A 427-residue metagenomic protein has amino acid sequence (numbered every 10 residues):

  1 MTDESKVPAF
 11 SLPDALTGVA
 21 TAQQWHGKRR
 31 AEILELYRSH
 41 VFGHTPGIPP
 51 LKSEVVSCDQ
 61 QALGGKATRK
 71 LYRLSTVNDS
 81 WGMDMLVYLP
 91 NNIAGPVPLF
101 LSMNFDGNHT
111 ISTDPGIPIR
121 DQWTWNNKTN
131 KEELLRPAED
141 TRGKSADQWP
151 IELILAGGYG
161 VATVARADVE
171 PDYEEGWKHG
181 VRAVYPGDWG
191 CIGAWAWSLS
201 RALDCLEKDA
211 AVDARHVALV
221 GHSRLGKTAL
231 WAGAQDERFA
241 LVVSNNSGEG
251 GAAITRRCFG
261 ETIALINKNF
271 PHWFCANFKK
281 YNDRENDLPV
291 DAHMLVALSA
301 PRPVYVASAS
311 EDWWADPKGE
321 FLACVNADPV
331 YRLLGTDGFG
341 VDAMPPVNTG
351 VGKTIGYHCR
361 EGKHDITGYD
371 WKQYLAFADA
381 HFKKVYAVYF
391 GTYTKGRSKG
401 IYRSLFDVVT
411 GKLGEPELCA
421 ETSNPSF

Functional and structural regions predicted by a protein language model:
M1-P46, F377, V385-V388: N-terminal pre-domain segments of enzymes
M85-L86, G95-F105: Short beta-strand element of the alpha/beta-hydrolase
M103-R201, E207-K208, T255-R257: Cap/lid segment of the alpha/beta-hydrolase catalytic domain
R120, V408-E417: Beta-strand initiation motifs
V181, L241-L295, G319-V341: Mobile cap/lid helix-loop segments that gate and shape the active-site cleft of serine hydrolases
R201-E261, L265, N269, R284-E285: Primarily recognizes the serine-hydrolase "nucleophile elbow" in alpha/beta-hydrolase and SGNH/GDSL folds
V325-K384: C-terminal catalytic histidine-bearing segment of alpha/beta-hydrolase fold enzymes
L418-T422: Surface loop/turn motifs at the tips and blade-to-blade linkers of beta-strand repeat domains
